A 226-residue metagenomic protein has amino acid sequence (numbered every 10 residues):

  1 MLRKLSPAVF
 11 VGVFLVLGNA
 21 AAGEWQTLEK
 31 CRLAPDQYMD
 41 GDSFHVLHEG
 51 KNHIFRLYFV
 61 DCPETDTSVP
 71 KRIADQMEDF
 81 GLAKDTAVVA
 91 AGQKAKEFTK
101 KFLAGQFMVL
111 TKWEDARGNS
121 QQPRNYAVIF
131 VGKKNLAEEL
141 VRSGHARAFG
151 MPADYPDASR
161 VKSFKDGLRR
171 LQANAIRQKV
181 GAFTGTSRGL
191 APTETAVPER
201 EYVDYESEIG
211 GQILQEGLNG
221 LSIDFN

Functional and structural regions predicted by a protein language model:
M1-V9: Bacterial N-terminal signal peptides that target proteins for export
A8-V16: Bacterial N-terminal signal peptides
N19-N226: Small beta-barrel nucleic-acid-binding modules, primarily SNase/OB-fold domains and secondarily Tudor-like barrels
